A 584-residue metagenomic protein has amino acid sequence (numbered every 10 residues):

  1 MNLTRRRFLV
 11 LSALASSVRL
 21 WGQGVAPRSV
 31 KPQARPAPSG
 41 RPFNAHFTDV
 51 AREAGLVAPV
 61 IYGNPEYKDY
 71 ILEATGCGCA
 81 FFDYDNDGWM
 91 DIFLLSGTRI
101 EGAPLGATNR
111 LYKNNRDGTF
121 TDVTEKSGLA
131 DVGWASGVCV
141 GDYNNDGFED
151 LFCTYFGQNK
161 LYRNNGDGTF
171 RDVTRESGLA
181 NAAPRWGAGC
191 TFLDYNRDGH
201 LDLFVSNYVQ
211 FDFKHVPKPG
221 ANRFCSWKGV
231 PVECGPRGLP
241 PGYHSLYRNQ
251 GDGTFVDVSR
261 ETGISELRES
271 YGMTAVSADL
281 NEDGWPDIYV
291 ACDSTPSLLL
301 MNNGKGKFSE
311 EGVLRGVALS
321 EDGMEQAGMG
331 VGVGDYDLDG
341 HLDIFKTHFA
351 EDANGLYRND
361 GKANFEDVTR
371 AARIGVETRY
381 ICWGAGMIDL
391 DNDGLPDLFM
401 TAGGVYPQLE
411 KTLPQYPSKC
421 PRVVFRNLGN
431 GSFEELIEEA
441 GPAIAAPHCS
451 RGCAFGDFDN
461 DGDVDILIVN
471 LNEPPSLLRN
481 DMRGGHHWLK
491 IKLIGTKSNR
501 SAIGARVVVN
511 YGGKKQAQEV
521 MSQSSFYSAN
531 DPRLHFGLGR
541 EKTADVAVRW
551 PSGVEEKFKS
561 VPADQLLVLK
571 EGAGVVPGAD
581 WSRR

Functional and structural regions predicted by a protein language model:
M1-S16: N-terminal secretory signal peptides and thylakoid transit peptides that target proteins across membranes
P36-F43, F47-T48, A103-V123, Q158-V173 (+7 more regions): Beta-propeller blade repeat segments, especially FG-GAP/WD-type strand-to-loop junctions in 6- to 7-bladed propeller
A45-H46, A54, N64, A372 (+3 more regions): Gly/Ser/Thr/Pro-enriched helix-cap/hinge segments flanking short amphipathic alpha-helices
H46-V60, N64-E66, I71, T121-G133 (+10 more regions): Short loop/turn motifs that recur once per blade in beta-propeller domains
G76-N86, A135-N145, G187-R197, L201 (+4 more regions): Beta-propeller blade termini
I92-S96, D150-T154, L203-N207, I288-A291 (+4 more regions): Hydrophobic beta-strand segments that make up the repeating blades of beta-propeller and related beta-repeat
L95-P104, V209-G238, T401-P417: Short, conserved, GDST-rich strand-edge loop motifs in beta-rich repeat architectures
G128, W134-C139, F156-Q158, R163 (+2 more regions): Asp-box/WD-like beta-propeller blade repeats and closely related beta-sheet repeat scaffolds
